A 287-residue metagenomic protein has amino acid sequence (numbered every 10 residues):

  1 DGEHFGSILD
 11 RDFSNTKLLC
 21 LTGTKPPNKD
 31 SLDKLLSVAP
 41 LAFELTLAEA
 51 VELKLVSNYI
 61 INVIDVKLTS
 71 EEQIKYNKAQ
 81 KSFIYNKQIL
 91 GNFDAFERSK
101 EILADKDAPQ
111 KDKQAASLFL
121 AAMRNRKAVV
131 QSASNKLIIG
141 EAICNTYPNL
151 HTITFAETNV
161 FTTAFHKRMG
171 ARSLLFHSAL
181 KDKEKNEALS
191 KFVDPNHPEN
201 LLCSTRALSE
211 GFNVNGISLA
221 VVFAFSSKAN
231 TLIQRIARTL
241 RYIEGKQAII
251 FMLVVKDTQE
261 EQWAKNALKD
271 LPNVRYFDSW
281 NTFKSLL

Functional and structural regions predicted by a protein language model:
D1-Y59: Post-DEXD/H (motif II) to motif III coupling segment of the RecA-like Helicase ATP-binding lobe
S14-K17, V38-P40, V56-I61, G170-R172 (+2 more regions): Short glycine-/polar-rich loops that comprise or flank the Walker A/P-loop and associated switch/sensor motifs
V56-S117: Inter-lobe connector of SF1/SF2 helicase motors
E71, K75-Y85, R124-R168: Conserved interdomain hinge at the start of the Helicase C-terminal
A108, Q114-N135, P195: Glycine-rich phosphate-binding "P-loop"
H151-F155, V160-S209, T231-I233: Conserved helicase ATPase core of P-loop NTP-dependent helicases/translocases
C203-S204, E210-S226, T231-L232, Q247-L253: A short beta-strand element within the Helicase C-terminal
R238-L268: Conserved segment of the helicase C-terminal RecA-like domain
